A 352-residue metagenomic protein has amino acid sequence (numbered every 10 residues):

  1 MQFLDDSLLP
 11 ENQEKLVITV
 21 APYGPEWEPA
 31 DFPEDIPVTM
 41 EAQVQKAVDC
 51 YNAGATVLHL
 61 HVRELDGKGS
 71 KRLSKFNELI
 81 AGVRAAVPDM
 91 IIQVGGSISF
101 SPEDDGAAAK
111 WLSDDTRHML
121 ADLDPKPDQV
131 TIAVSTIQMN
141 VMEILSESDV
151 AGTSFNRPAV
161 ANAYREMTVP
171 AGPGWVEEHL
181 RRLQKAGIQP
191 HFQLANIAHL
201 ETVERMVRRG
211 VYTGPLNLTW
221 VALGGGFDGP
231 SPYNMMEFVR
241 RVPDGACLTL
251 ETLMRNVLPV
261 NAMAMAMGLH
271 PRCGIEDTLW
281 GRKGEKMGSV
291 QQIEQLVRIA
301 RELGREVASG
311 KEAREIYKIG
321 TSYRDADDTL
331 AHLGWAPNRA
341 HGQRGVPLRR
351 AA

Functional and structural regions predicted by a protein language model:
L8-D35, D149-P158, N162: N-terminal small/glycine-rich loop or linker at the start of catalytic domains across soluble metabolic enzymes
P22-Q45, G96-S113, R165-P170, H191 (+2 more regions): Active-site mouth loops of central-metabolism enzymes
E41, F76-P170: Active-site beta->alpha loop and helix N-cap motifs at the rims of alpha/beta catalytic domains
Q43, C50, H61, V130 (+4 more regions): Conserved, mostly hydrophobic/aromatic
T56-N77, W220-G224, L279-K283: Glycine-rich, proline-tolerant flexible connector loops at the mouths of alpha/beta enzymes
K68-G96, H179, L183-K185, E237-G245 (+1 more regions): Alpha-helix-loop-beta-strand connector modules within alpha/beta enzyme cores
Q129-E276, K286-M287, Q291: Catalytic alpha/beta core domains of metabolic enzymes, predominantly
E201, M236-R240, P259-A352: Structured C-terminal cap/extension of enzyme domains
